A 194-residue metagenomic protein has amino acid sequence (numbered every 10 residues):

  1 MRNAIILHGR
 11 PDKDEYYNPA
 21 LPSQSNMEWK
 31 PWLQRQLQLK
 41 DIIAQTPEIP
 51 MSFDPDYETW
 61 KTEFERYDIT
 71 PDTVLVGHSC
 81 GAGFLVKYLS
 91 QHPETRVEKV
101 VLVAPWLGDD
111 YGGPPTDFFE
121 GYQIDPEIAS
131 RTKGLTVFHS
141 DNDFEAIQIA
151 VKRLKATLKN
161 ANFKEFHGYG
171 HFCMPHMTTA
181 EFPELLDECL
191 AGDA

Functional and structural regions predicted by a protein language model:
M1-K40: Short, surface-exposed "cap/lid" segments of acyl-processing enzymes
G9-R10, I49-S52, V100-D110, S140: Active-site nucleophile loop of the alpha/beta-hydrolase fold
P55, Y169-F182: Catalytic histidine-centered segment of alpha/beta-hydrolase-like enzymes
V76-V86: Gly/Ala-rich beta-loop-alpha elbow adjacent to hydrolase catalytic centers
P105-R131: Flexible "cap/lid" loop of the alpha/beta hydrolase fold
R131-T132, T136-H139: Short beta-strand/loop motif that positions the catalytic acidic residue of the alpha/beta-hydrolase fold
F144-A150: Conserved alpha/beta-hydrolase "acid-adjacent" motif
A156-M174: Catalytic histidine neighborhood in serine/cysteine hydrolases with alpha/beta-hydrolase-type architecture
